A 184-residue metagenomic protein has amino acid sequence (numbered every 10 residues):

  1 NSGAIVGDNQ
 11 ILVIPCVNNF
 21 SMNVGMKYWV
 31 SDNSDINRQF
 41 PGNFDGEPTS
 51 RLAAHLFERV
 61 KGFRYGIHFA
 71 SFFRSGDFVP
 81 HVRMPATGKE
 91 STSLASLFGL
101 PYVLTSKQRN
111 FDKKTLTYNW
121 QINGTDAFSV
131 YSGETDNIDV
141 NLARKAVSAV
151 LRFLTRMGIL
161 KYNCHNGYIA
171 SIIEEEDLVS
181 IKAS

Functional and structural regions predicted by a protein language model:
N1-S184: Structured catalytic-domain cores with a bias toward divalent-metal coordination
